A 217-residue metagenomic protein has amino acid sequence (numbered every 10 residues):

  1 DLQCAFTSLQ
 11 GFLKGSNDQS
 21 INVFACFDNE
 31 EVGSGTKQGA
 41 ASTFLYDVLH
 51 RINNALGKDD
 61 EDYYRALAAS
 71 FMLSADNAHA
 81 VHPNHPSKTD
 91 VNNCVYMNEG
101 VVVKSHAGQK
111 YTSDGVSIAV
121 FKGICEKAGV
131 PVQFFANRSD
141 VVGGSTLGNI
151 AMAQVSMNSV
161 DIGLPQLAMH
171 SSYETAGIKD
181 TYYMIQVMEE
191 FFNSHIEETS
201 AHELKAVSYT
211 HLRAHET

Functional and structural regions predicted by a protein language model:
D1-F6, G115, T175-I178: Short, conserved micro-motifs enriched in small and acidic residues
Q3-G11, F44, V120, Y183-V187: Short amphipathic alpha-helical face segments that pack within enzyme cores and frequently flank/anchor catalytic
F6-Y96, I196-T199: Acidic/histidine-rich catalytic neighborhood of metal-dependent amide-processing enzymes
Q10-C26, L164-S208: His/Asp/Glu-rich mid-to-C-terminal helical/loop segments that flank catalytic regions of hydrolases
D28-T36, I52-N53, D60-A66, N137-V141 (+5 more regions): A domain-level signal for the structural core that forms small-molecule/cofactor-binding pockets and catalytic centers
L49-N53, K122, E189-F192: Generic hydrophobic alpha-helical scaffold/packing signal
A78-S172, T199: Active-site-adjacent substrate-binding region of metalloamidase/peptidase-like peptide-processing proteins
T210-T217: Conserved small/polar residues in nucleotide/adenosyl-binding loops
